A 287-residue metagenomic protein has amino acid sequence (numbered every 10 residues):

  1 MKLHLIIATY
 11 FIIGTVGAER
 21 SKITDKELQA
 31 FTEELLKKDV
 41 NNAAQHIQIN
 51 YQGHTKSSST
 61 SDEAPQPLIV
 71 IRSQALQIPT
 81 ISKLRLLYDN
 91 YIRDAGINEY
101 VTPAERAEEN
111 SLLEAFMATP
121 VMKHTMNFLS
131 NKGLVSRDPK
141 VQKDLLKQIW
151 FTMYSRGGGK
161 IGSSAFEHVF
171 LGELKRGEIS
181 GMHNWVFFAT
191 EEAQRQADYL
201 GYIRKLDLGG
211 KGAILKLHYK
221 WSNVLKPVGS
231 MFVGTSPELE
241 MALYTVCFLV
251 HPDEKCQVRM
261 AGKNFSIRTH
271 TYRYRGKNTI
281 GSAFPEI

Functional and structural regions predicted by a protein language model:
K2-A18: Cleavable N-terminal signal peptides of Sec/SRP-targeted secreted and luminal proteins
I12, V141, R275-N278: Generic structural microfeature
A18-M260: N-terminal "domain-start" segment
E254-I287: A cross-kingdom marker for long, charged
